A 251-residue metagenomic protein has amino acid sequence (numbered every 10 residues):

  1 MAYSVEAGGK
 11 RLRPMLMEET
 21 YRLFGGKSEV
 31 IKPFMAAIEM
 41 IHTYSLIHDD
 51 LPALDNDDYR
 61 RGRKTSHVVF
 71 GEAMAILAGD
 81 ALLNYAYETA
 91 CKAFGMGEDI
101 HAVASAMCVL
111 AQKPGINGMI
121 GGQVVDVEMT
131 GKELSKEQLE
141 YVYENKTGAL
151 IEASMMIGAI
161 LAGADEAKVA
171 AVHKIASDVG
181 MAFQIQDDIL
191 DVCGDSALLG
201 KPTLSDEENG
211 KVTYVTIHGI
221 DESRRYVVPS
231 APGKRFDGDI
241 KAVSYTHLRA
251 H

Functional and structural regions predicted by a protein language model:
M1-G233: Mg2+-dependent prenyl diphosphate-binding active-site environment of isoprenoid biosynthetic enzymes
R235-D239: Low-complexity basic/metal-binding stretches
T246-H251: Conserved small/polar residues in nucleotide/adenosyl-binding loops
